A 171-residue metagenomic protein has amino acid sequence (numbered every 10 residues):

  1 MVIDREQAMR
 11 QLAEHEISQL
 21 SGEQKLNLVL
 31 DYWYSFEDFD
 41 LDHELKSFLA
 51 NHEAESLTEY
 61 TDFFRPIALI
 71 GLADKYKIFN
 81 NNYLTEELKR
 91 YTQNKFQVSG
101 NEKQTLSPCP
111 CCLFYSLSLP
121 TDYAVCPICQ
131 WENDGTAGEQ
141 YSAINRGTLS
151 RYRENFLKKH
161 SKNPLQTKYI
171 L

Functional and structural regions predicted by a protein language model:
M1-F79: Long, charged N-terminal interaction/targeting segments
D74, E87-Q93, P108: Catalytic cores of nucleic-acid editing and processing enzymes, centered on the cytidine/adenosine deaminase
N82-T85, E102-K103: Membrane-proximal, non-transmembrane alpha-helical segments
T92-S107, F114-P120: Short, flexible, mixed-charge glycine/proline-rich loop motifs that serve as phosphate/nucleic-acid-contacting
C109-C112, C126-C129: Short cysteine-rich clusters marking metal-coordination/redox-active sites
L117-V125, Y141: Short linker/helix segments within small regulatory modules
S118-L119, D134-T136: Short, non-ligating residues that shape and space the ligands of small metal-coordination modules and catalytic
E139-L171: Long, charge-rich boundary regions
